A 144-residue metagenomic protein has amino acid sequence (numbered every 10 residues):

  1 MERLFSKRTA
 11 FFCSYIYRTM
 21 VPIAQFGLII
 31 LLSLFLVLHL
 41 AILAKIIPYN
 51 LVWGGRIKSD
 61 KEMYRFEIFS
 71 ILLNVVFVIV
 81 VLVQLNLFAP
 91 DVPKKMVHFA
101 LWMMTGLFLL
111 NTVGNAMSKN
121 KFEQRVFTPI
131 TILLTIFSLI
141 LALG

Functional and structural regions predicted by a protein language model:
M1-F11: Positively charged N-terminal leader segments that act as targeting/secretion signals
V21, Q25, K45-F69: Interfacial loop at the N-terminal end of multi-pass membrane proteins
A41-I42, K58-N86, W102-G106: Core segments of alpha-helical transmembrane spans in multipass integral membrane proteins
Y49-R56, V83-K94: Membrane-interface helix termini and inter-helical loops of multi-pass transporters
M63, I130-L141: Small-residue-rich segments of transmembrane alpha-helices in multi-pass membrane proteins, especially helix faces
Q84, L139-G144: Juxtamembrane boundary at the C-terminal end of a transmembrane helix
H98-V113, L133: Hydrophobic alpha-helical membrane segments
L110-V126, A142-L143: Membrane-helix boundary connector in multi-pass membrane proteins
